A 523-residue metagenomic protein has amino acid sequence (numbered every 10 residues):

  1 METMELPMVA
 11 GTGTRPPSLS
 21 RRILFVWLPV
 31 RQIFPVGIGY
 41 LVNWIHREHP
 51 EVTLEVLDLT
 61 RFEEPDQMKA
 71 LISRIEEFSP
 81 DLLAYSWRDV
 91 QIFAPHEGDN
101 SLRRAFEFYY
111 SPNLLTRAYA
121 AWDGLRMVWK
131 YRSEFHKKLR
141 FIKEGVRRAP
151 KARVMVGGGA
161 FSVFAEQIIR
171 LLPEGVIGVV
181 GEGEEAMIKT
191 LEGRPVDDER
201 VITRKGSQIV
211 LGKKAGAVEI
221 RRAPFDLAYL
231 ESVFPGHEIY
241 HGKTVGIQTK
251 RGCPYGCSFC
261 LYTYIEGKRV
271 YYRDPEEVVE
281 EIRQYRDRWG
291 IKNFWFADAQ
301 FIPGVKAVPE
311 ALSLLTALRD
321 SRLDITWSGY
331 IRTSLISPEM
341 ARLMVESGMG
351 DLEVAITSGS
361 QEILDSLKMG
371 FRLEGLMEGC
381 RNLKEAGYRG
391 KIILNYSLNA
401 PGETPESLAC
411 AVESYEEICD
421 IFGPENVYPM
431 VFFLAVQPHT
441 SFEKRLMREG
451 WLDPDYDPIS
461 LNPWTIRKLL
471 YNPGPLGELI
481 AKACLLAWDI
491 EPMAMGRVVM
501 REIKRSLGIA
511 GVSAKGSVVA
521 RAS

Functional and structural regions predicted by a protein language model:
M1-L28, P50-V56, M68-D81, K151 (+2 more regions): Radical SAM enzyme core and accessory elements
E2-G290: Acidic, low-complexity intrinsically disordered segments
I23, L54, V154, D198-E199 (+5 more regions): Hydrophobic/aromatic residues located in beta-strands of well-ordered beta-sheets within soluble catalytic
E48-V52, R140-A152, R288-W289, S321-D324 (+5 more regions): A structural motif corresponding to the C-terminal end of an alpha-helix and its immediate exit/capping segment
P80-V90, A297-A299, A355-T357, S397 (+1 more regions): Short loop/turn segments at strand-loop or loop-helix junctions that form parts of catalytic or ligand-binding pockets
D89-E97, A165-E166, Y255, G304-K306 (+3 more regions): Flexible glycine/acidic-rich beta-alpha junction loops that bind and position SAM and/or redox cofactors in anaerobic
A165-L172, M340, G402-E417: Catalytic cores of alpha/beta
R221-K391, L398-A400: Radical SAM [4Fe-4S] cluster-binding motif and immediate context
